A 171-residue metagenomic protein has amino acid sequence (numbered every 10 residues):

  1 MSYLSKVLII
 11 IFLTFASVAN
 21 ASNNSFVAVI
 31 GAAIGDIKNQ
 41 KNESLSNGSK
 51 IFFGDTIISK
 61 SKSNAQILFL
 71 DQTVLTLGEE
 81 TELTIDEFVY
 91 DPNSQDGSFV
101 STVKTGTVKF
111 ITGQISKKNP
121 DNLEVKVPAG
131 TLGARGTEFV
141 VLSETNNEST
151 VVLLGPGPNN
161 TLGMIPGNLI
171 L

Functional and structural regions predicted by a protein language model:
S2-I10: Sec-dependent signal peptide recognition, specifically the positively charged N-region followed immediately by
F12-N20: Hydrophobic h-region of N-terminal signal peptides that target proteins for export in Gram-negative bacteria
A19-T56, K60, F69-I170: Flexible, surface-exposed loop/linker segments and immediately adjacent secondary-structure boundaries
S63-A65: Short, charged beta-turn/beta-strand-edge "cap" motif at the junction between a beta-strand and an adjacent loop
